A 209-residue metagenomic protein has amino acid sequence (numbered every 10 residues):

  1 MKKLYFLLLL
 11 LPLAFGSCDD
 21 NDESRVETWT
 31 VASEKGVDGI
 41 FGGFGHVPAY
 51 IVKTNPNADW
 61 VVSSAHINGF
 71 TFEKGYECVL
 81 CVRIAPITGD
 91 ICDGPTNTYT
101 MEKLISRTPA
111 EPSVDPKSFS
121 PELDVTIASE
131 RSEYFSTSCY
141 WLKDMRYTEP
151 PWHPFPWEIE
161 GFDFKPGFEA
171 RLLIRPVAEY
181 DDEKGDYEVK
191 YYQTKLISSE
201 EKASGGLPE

Functional and structural regions predicted by a protein language model:
M1-K2, S24: Short, intrinsically disordered low-complexity segments
K2-L8: Sec-dependent signal peptide recognition, specifically the positively charged N-region followed immediately by
A14-S17: C-terminal motif of bacterial Sec signal peptides marking the signal peptidase cleavage site
D19-N21: Bacterial signal peptide processing site
S24-E209: Conserved functional acidic sites
